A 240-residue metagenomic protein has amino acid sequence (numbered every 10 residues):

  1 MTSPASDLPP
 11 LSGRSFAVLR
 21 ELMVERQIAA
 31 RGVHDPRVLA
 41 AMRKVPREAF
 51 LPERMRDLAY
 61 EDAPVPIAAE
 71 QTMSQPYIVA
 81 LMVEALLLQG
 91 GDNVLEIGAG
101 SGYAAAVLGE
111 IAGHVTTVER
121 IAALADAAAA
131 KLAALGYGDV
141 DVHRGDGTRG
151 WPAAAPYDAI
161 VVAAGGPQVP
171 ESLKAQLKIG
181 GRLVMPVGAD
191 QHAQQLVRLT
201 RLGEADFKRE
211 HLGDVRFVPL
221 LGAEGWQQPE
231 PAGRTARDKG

Functional and structural regions predicted by a protein language model:
T2-L95, Y103-A106, I111, L124-D141 (+1 more regions): Class I SAM-dependent transferase core
L87-F207: Conserved nucleotide-cofactor-binding alpha/beta core module
A236-G240: Long, low-complexity, intrinsically disordered segments
